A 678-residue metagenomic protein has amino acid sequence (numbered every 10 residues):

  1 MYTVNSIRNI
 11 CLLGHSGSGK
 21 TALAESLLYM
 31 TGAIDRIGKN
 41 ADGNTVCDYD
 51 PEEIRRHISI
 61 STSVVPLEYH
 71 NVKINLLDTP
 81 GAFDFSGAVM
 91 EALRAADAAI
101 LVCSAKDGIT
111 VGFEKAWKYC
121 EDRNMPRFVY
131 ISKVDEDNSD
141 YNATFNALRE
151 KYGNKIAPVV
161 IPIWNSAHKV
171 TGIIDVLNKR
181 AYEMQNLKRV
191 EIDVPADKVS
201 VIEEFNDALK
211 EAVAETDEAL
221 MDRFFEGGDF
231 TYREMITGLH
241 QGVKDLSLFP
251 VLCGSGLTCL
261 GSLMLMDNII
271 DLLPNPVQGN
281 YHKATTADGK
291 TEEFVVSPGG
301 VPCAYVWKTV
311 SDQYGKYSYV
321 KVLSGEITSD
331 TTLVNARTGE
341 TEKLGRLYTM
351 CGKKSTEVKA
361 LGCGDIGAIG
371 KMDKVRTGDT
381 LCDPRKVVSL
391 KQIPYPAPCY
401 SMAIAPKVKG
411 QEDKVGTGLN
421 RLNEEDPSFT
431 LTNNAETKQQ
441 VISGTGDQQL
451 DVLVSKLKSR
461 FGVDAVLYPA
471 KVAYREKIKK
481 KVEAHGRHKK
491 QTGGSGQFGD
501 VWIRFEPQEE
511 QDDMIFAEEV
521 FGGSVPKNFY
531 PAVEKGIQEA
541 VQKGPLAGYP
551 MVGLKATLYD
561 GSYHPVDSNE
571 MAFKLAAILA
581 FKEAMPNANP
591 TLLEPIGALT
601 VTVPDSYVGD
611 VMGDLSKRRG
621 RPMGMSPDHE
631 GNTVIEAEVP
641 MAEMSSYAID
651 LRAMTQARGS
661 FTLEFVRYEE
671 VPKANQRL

Functional and structural regions predicted by a protein language model:
M1-L678: Structural and coupling elements of P-loop NTPases
